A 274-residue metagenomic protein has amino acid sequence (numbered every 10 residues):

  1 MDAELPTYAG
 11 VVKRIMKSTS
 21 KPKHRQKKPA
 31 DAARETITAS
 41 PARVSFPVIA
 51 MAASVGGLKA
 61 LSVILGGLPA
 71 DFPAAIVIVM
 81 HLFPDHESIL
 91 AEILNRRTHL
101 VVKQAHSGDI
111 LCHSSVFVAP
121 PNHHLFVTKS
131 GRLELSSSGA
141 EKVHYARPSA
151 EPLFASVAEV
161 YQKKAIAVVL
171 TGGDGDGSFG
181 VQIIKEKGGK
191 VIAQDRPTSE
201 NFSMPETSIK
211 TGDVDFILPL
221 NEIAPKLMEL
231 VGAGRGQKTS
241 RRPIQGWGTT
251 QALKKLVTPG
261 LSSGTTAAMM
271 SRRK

Functional and structural regions predicted by a protein language model:
D2-K274: Conserved acid/base catalytic micro-environments in cytosolic active-site loops
